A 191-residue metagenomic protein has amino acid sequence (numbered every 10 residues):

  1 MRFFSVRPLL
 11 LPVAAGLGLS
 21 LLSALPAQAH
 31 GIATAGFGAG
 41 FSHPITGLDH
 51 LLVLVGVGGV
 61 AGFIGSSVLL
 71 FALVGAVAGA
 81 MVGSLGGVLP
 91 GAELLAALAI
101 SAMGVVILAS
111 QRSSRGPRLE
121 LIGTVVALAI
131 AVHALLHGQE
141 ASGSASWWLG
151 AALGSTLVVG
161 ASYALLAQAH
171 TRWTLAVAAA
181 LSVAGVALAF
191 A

Functional and structural regions predicted by a protein language model:
R2-A191: Membrane metalloprotein/metal-transporter helix-bundle signature
